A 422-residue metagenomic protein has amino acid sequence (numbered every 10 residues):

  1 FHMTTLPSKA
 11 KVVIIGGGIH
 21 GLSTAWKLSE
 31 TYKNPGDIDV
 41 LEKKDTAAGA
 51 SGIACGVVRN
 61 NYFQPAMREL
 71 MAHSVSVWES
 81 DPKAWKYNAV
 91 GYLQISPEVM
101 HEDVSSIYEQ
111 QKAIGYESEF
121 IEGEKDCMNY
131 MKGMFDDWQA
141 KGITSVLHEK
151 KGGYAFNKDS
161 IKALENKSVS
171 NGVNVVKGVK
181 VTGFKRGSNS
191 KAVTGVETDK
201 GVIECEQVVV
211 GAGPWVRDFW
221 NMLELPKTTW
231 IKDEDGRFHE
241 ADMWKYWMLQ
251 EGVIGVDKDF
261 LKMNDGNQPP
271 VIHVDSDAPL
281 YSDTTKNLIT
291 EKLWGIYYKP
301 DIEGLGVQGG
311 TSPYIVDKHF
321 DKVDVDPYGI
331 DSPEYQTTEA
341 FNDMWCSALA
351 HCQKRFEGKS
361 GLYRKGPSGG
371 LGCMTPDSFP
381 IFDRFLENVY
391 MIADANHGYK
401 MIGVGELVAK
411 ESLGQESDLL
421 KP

Functional and structural regions predicted by a protein language model:
F1-P7: N-terminal mitochondrial targeting presequence
A10-D39: N-terminal Rossmann-like FAD-binding beta1-loop-alpha1 element of flavoenzymes
S23, R59, F184-Q336, A350 (+1 more regions): Flavin-dependent oxidoreductases
K27-Y32, G36-D37, K43-E119: Conserved FAD-binding subdomain of flavin-dependent enzymes
E69-L70, Q94-D103, L147-K167, Q336-M344 (+2 more regions): Short beta-strand to alpha-helix junction loop
S80, V99-K177, T182-A192: Flavin (FAD/FMN) cofactor-binding and adjacent substrate-gating region of FAD-dependent oxidoreductase domains
N88-A89, V176, W230-M243, K354-G369 (+1 more regions): A short coil-to-beta-strand element that immediately follows conserved catalytic motifs
I315, F320-D321, Q336-P422: C-terminal catalytic lobe of FAD-dependent flavoproteins
